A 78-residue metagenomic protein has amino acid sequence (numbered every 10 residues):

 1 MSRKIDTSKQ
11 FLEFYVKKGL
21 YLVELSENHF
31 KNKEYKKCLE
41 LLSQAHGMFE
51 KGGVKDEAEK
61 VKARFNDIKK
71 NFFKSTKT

Functional and structural regions predicted by a protein language model:
I5, A63-T78: Alpha-helical linker/edge segments of TPR/alpha-solenoid repeat scaffolds and analogous pre-/post-domain helices
I5, L12, K17-L20, C38-L39 (+2 more regions): Start-of-helix signal in alpha-solenoid helical-repeat scaffolds, especially tetratricopeptide repeats
D6, F11-E13, K33, G53: Structural signature of alpha-solenoid helical repeat scaffolds
F11, V23, F30, K37 (+1 more regions): Hydrophobic/aromatic side-chain positions at a characteristic register within alpha-helices of tetratricopeptide repeats
K18, L25, N32, Q44-A45 (+1 more regions): Structural register within alpha-helical repeat arrays
L39-K70: Short, charge-rich amphipathic alpha-helical segments embedded in non-transmembrane helical bundles/solenoids
